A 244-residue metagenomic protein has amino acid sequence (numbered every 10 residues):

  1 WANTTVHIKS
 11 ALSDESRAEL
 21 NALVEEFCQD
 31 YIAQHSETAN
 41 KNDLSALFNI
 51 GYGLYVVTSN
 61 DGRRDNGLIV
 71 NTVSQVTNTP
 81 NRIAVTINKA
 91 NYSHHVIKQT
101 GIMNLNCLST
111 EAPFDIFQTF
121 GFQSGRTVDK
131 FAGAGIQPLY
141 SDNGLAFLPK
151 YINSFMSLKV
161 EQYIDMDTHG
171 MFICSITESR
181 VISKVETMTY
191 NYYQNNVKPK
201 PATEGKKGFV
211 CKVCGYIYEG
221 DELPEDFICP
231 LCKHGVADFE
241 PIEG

Functional and structural regions predicted by a protein language model:
W1-E37: FMN-binding flavodoxin-like domain, especially the glycine-rich phosphate-binding loop
D14-E15, I182-K184, E240: Short active-site-adjacent structural elements
A33-G208, Y218: Basic, polyanion-binding surface patches
G62, V213-C214, E222: Residue-level recognition of short loop/turn positions
C211-C214, C229-C232: Short cysteine-rich clusters marking metal-coordination/redox-active sites
I217-D221, V236-P241: Short, non-ligating residues that shape and space the ligands of small metal-coordination modules and catalytic
G220-I228: Short linker/helix segments within small regulatory modules
P230, F239-G244: Non-heme iron-sulfur electron-transfer modules
